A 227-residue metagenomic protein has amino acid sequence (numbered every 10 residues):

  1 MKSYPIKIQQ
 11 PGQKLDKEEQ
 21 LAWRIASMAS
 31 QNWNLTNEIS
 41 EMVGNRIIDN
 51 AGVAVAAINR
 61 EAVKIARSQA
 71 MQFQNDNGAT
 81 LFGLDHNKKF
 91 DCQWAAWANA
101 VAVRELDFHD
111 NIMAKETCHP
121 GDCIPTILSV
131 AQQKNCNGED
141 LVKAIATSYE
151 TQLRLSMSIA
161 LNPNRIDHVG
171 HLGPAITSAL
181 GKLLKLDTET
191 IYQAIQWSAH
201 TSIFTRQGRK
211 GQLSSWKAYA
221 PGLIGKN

Functional and structural regions predicted by a protein language model:
K2-N227: N-terminal core-entry segment
